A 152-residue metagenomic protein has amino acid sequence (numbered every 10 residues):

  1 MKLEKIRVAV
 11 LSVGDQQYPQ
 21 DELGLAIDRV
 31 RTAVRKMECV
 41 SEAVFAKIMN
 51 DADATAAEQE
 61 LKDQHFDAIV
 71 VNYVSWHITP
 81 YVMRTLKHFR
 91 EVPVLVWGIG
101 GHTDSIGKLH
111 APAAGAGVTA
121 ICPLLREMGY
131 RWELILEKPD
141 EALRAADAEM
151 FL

Functional and structural regions predicted by a protein language model:
M1-L152: An N-terminal assembly and electron-transfer interface module characteristic of large anaerobic redox and radical
